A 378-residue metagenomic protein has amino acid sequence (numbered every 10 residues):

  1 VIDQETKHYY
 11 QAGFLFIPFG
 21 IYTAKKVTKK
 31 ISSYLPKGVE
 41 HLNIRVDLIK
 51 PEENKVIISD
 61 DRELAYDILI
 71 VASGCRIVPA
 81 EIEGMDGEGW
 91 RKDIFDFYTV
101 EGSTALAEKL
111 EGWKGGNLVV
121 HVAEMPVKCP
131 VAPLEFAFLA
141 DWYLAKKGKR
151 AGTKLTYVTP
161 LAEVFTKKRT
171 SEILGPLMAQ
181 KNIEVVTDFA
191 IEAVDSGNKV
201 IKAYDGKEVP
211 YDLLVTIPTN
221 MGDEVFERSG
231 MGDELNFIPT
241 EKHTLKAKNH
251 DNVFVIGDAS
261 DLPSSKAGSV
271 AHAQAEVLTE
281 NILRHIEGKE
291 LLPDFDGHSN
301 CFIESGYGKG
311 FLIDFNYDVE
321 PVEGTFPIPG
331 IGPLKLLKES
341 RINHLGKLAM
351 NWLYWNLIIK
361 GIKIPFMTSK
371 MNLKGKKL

Functional and structural regions predicted by a protein language model:
V1-E40, E124-K168: Beta1-alpha1 glycine-rich phosphate/pyrophosphate-binding loop at the start of Rossmann-like nucleotide-binding domains
V39-E135, L139-G148, V215: FAD-binding core/adjacent interface of flavoenzyme oxidoreductases
V39-V56, L64, A145-T240, E290: A Rossmann-like FAD-binding core segment of flavoenzymes
I77, E81, G87-K114, N198 (+2 more regions): FAD-site-proximal beta/loop scaffold in flavoenzymes
N117, G152-L155, N252: Residues at the starts of beta-strands that form the adenosine-phosphate
W142, A271-G297, I303: Internal hydrophobic alpha-helix adjacent to the cofactor/substrate pocket in enzyme cavities
N236-F254, S305-T325: FAD-binding beta-loop-beta segment adjacent to the flavin cofactor pocket
L312-L378: C-terminal auxiliary extensions adjacent to catalytic cores
